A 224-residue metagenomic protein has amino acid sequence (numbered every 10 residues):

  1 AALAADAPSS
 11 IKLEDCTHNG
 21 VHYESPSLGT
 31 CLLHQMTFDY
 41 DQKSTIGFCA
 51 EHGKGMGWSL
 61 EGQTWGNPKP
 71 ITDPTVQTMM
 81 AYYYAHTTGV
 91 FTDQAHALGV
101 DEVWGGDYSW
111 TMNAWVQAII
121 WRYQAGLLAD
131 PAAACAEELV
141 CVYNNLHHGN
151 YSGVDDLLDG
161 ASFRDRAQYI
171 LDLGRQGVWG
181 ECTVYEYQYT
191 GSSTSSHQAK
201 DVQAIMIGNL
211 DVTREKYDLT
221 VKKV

Functional and structural regions predicted by a protein language model:
A5-R214: Short, surface-exposed polybasic-aromatic patches that bind anionic ligands, especially phosphate groups
L219-V224: A short, amphipathic beta-strand motif
